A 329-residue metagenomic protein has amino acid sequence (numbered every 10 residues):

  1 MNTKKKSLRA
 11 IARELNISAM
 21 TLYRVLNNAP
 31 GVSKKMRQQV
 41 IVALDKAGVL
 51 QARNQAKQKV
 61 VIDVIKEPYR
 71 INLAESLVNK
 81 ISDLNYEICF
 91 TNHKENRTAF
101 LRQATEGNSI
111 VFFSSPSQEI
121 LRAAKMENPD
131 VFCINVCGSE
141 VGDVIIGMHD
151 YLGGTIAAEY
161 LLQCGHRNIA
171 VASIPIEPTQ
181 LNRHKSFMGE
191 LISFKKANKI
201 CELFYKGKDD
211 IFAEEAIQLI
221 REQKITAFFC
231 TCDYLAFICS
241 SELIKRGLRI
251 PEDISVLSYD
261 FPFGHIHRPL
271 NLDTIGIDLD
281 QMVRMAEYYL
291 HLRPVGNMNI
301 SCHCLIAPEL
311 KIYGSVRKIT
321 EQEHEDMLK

Functional and structural regions predicted by a protein language model:
M1-A56: N-terminal helix-turn-helix DNA-binding module of bacterial transcription factors
Q39, Y69-L84, G153-I156, P178-N198 (+2 more regions): Short, solvent-exposed amphipathic alpha-helices that sit in or adjacent to ligand/effector-binding or catalytic
Q58-E159, Q218-R221: Alpha-helical recognition/docking segments in bacterial nutrient-uptake and carbohydrate-utilization systems
V61-D63, E106-S114, A170-I174, E222-L235 (+1 more regions): Periplasmic-binding protein-like
I81-N92, A170-V171, M188-I211: Short beta-strand elements in bilobed, periplasmic/extracellular small-molecule ligand-binding domains
V144-V171, L181, D209-I217, A236 (+1 more regions): Hydrophobic alpha-helical segments within soluble ligand-binding/sensing domains
A157-K195, M298, C302-K318: An alpha-beta-alpha
I217-K329: Flexible loop/turn connectors
